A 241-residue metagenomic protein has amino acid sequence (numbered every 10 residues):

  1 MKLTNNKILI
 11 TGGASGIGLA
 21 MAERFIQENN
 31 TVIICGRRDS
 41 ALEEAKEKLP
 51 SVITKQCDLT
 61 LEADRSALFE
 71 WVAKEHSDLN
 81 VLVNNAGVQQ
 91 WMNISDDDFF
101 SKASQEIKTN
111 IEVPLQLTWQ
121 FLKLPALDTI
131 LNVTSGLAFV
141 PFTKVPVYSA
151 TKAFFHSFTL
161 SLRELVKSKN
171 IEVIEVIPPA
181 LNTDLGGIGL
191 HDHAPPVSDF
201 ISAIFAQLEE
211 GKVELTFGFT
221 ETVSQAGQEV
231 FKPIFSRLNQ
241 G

Functional and structural regions predicted by a protein language model:
K7, G12-G16: Conserved glycine-rich cofactor-binding loop
T11, L79-G87, N110, N132: Rossmann-fold scaffold of SDR-type NAD(P)-dependent oxidoreductases
Q56-L68: The beta1-alpha1 cofactor-binding region of Rossmann-like NAD(H)/NADP(H)-dependent oxidoreductases
S66, Q89-S104, K144-V147: Conserved mid-core segment of classical short-chain dehydrogenase/reductases
V88, F99-Q116, L131, F155: Catalytic Tyr-X3-Lys loop
T118, T151: Active-site helix of classical SDR
S135: Residue(s) in the substrate-gating loop at a strand-loop-helix junction that position the organic substrate next
E175, T183, G187-E229: C-terminal helical subdomain
